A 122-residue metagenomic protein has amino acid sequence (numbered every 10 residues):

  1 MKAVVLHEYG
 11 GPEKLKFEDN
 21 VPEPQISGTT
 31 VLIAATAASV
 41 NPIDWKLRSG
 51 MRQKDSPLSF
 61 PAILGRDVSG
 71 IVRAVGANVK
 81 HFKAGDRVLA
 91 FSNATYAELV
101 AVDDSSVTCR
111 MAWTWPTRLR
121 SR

Functional and structural regions predicted by a protein language model:
M1-K2: Extreme N-terminal starter segment of soluble prokaryotic enzymes
V5, E23, L47, A101-V102: Conserved hydrophobic "DFG−1" position in protein kinase catalytic cores
V5-E8, S49, V72: Residue-level signal for short segments within beta-strands and strand-turn junctions of well-structured beta-sheet
G10-K16, P42-I43: Short N-terminal binding/cap micro-motifs at the start of the first secondary-structure element
F17-N20, L99: Well-ordered beta-strand positions in beta-sheet-rich domains
P22-S39, R52-A94, A101: Glycine-rich beta-strand-centered segment in the early N-terminal region that forms part of a ligand/cofactor-binding
I43-S49: Cytochrome P450 core scaffold surrounding the K-helix E-X-X-R motif and the conserved "meander" helix-loop region
A90-R122: NAD(P)H dinucleotide-binding glycine-rich loop of Rossmann-like/cofactor-binding domains, especially the beta1-alpha1
